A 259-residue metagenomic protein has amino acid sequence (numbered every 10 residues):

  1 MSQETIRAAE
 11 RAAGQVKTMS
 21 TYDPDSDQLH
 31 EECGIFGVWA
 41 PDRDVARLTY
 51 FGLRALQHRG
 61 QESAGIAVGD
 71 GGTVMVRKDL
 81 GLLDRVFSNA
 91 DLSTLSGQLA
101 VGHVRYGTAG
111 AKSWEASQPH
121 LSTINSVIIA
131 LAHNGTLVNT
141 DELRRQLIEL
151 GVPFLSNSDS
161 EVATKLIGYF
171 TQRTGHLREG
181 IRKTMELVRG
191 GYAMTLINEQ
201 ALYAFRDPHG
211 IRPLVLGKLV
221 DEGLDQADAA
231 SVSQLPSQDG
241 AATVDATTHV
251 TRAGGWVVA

Functional and structural regions predicted by a protein language model:
S2-A259: Conserved short alpha-helical segments that host acidic/polar catalytic motifs at enzyme active sites
